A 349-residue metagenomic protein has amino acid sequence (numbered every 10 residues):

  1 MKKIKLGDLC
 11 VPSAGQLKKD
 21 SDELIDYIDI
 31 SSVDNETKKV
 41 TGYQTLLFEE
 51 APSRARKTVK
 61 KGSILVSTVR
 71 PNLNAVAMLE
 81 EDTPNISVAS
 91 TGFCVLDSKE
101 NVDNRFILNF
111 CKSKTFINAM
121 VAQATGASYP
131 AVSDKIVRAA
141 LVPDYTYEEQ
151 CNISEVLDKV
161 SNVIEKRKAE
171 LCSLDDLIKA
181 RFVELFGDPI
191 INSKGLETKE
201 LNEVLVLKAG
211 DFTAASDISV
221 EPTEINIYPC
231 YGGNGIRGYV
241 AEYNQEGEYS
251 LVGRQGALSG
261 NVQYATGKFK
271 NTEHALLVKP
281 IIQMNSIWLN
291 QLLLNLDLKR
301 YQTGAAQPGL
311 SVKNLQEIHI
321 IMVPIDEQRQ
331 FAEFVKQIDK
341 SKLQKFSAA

Functional and structural regions predicted by a protein language model:
M1-K19, A139-P143, Y147-E155, N162 (+4 more regions): Non-catalytic DNA-recognition/assembly elements of restriction-modification systems
G7-K18, S31-K61, N202-G247, Q263-A265 (+2 more regions): Sequence-specific dsDNA recognition surfaces
A14-G15, E81-D82, T125-G126, G187-I190 (+1 more regions): Short beta-turn/strand-loop junction motif enriched in small, turn-promoting residues
L17, S113-V142, L292-I320: Specificity-determining recognition surfaces
A55-K57, K61-K112, G232-I236, V240-L294 (+2 more regions): A short beta-sheet element
D103-F110, T146, V156, W288-L292 (+2 more regions): Short amphipathic alpha-helical coupling segments at ligand-binding clamshell hinges and other catalytic/signaling
